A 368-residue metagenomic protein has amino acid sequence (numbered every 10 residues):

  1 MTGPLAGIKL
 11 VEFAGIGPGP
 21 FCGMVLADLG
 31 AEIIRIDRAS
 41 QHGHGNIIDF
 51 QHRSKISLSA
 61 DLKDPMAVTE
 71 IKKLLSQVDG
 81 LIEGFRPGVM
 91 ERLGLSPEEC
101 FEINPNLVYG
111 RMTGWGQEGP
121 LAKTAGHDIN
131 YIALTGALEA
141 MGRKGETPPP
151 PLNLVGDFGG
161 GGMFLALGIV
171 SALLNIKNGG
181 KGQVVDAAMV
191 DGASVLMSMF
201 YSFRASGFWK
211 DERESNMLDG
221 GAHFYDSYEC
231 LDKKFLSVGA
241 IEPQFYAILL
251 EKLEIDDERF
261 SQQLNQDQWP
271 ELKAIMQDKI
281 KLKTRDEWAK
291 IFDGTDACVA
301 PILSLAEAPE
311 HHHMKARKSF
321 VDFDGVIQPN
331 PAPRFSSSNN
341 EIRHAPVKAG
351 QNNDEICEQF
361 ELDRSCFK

Functional and structural regions predicted by a protein language model:
T2, Q266, S319, F323-K368: Flexible, small-/acidic-enriched active-site or ligand-binding loops
T2-Q41: Conserved small-residue-rich beta-alpha loop and adjacent elements that most often cradle the phosphate/pyrophosphate
V11, Q51-E102, K281: A structured beta-alpha segment of the ubiquitous adenosine-cofactor-binding alpha/beta core
V25, L29, E91-L236: Active-site-adjacent "lid/gating" segments in soluble enzymes
D28-D61: Glycine-rich phosphate-binding loop and adjoining beta1-alpha1-beta2 segment of Rossmann-like nucleotide-binding folds
R38-A39, L62, P87, G114: Active-site loop/turn elements of alpha/beta-hydrolase fold enzymes, especially the short glycine-/histidine-rich
H223-T295, V299: Aromatic-enriched alpha-helical interface/lid elements that frame and gate functional surfaces
D293-K315: Conserved PLP cofactor-binding pocket of PLP-dependent enzymes
